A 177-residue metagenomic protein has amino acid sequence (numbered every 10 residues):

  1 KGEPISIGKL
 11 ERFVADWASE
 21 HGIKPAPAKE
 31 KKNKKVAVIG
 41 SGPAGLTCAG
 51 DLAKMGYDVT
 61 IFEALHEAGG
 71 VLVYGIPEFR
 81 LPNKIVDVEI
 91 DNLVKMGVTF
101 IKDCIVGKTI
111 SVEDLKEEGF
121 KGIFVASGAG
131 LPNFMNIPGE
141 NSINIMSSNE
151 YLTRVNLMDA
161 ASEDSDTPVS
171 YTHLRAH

Functional and structural regions predicted by a protein language model:
K1-I39, K54-M55, V86, V98-S170: FAD-binding core/adjacent interface of flavoenzyme oxidoreductases
G45: N-terminal Rossmann-fold NAD(P) dinucleotide-binding loop
A49, A53: Gly/Ala-rich phosphate-binding loop of Rossmann-like dinucleotide-binding domains, activating on the conserved
D58-A68: Glycine-rich FAD pyrophosphate-binding loop
A68-L72, V155: Short acidic/His/Gly/Ser-rich catalytic and metal-binding motifs that mark active-site loops of diverse hydrolases
V71-V98: Conserved nucleotide-cofactor-binding alpha/beta core module
T172-H177: Conserved small/polar residues in nucleotide/adenosyl-binding loops
